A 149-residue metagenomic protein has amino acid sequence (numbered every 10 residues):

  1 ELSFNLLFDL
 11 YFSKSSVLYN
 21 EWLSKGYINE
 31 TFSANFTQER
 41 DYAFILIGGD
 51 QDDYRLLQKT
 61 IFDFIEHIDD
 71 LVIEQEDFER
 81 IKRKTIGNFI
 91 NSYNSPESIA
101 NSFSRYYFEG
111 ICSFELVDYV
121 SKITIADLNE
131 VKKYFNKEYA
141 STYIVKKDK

Functional and structural regions predicted by a protein language model:
E1-V17: His/Glu-based metal-binding/catalytic segments typifying zinc-dependent metallopeptidases
Y19-D70, D77-I123, E138-K147: M16 family metallopeptidases and their MPP-like homologs
E74-D77, L128: Residue-level recognition of alpha-helical structural elements
I125-K133: Low-complexity, intrinsically disordered Gly/Pro/Thr-rich segments
